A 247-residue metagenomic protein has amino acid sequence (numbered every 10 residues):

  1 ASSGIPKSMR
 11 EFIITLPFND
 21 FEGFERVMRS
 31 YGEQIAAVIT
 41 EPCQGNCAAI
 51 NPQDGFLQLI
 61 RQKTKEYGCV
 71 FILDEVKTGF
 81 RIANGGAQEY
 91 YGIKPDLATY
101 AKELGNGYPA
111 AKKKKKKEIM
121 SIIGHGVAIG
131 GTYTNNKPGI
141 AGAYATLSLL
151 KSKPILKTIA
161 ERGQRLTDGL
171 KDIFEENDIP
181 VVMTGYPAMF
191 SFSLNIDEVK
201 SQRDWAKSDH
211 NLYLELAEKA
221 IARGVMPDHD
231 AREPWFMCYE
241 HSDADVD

Functional and structural regions predicted by a protein language model:
A1-D247: Conserved N-terminal phosphate-binding loop of PLP-dependent enzymes in the Aspartate aminotransferase
